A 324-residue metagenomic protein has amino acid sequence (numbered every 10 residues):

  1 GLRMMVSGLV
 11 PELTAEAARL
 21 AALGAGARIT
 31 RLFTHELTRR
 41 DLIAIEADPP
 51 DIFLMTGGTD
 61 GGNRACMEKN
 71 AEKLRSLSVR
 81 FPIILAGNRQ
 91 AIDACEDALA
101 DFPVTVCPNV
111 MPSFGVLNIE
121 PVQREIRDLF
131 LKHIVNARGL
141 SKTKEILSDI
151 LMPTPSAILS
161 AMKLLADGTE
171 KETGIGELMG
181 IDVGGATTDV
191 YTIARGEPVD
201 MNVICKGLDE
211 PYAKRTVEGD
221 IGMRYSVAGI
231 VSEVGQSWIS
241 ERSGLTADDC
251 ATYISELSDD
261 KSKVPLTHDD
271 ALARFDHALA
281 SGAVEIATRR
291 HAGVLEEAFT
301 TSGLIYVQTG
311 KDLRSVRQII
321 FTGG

Functional and structural regions predicted by a protein language model:
G1-E177, A271-E285, H291, L295 (+2 more regions): Nucleotide/phosphate-binding catalytic cleft detector across ATP-hydrolyzing and phosphate-transferring enzymes
G24, L151-P153, I204-I286: Glycine-rich phosphate-binding loop plus the immediately following alpha-helix
E68, K73-R75, V199-V203, Q236-S237: Alpha-helix boundary/interfacial micro-motifs
T154-E233: Long, internal scaffold/assembly segments composed of regular secondary structure
G180-I181, G235-D248, E296-Y306: Short alpha-helical "patches" and their helix-cap loops
